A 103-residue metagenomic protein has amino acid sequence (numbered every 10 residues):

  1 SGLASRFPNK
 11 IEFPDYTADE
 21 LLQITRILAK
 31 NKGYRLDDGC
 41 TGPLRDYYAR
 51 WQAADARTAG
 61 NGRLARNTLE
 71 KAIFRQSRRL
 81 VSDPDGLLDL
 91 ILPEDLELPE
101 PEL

Functional and structural regions predicted by a protein language model:
S1: Short, glycine/polar-rich helix-capping loops at beta-to-alpha or helix-loop-helix junctions that flank or form
A4-S5, K10-T58, S77-P84: Conserved C-terminal "switch" segment of AAA+ ATPases
L36, W51-L103: C-terminal helical "lid" subdomain and adjoining coupling/linker elements of P-loop NTPases
